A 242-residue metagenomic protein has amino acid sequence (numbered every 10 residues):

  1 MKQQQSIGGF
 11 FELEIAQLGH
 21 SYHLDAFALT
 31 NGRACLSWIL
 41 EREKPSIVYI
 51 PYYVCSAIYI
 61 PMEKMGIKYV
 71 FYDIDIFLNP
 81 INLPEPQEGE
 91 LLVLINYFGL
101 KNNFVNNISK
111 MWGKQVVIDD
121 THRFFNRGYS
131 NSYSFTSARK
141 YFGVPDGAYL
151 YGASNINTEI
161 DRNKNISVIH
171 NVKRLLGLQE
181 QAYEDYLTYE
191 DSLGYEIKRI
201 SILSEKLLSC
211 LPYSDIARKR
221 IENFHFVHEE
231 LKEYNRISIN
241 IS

Functional and structural regions predicted by a protein language model:
Q5, G9-Y22, A34-W112, F124: PLP-dependent aminotransferase-like
S6-A16, H20-F27, V54, V93 (+1 more regions): PLP-dependent aminotransferase class I/II
G32-C35, N223: A short, well-structured juxtamembrane/interface segment
Y49, L91-L94, V117, F135 (+1 more regions): Structural motif
K68-D73, I118, S134-T136: Short hydrophobic/aromatic-enriched beta-strand-loop microsegments
L91, F98-N107, V117, T121-N126 (+1 more regions): A basic- and aromatic-enriched beta-loop-alpha substructure that forms the phosphate/nucleotide- and DNA/RNA-contacting
I108-V117, A148-N155: A short, gly/pro- and small-residue-rich
N131-V172: Active-site PLP attachment segment
